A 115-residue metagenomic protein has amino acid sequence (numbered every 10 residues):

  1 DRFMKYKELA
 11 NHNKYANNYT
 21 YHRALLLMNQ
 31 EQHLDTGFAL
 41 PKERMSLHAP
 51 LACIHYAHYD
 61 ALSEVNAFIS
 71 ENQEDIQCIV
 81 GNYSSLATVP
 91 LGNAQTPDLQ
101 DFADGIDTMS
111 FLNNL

Functional and structural regions predicted by a protein language model:
D1-L115: NAD(P)-dependent aldehyde/semialdehyde dehydrogenase
